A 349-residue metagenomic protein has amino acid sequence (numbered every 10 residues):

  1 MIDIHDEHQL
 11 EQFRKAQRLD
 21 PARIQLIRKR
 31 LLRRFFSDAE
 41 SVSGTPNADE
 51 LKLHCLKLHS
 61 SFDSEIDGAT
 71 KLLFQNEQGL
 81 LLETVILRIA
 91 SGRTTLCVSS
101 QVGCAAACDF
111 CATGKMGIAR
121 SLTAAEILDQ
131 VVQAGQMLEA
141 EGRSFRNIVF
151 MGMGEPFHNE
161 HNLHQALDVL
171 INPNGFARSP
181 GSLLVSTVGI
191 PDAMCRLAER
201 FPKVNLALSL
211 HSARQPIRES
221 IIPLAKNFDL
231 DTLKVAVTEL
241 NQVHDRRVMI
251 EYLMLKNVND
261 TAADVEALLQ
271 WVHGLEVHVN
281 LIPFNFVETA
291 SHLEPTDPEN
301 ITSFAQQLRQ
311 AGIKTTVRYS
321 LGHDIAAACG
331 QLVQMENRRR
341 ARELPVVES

Functional and structural regions predicted by a protein language model:
M1-L82, T238-R246, M254-S349: Auxiliary Fe-S-binding modules of radical SAM enzymes
Q9-L10, I127, L163, L233: Hydrophobic/aromatic residues in well-formed alpha-helices
S64, S99-S100, S186, S209: Short linear Ser/Thr-Pro motifs
G68, T94, S144-N147: Exposed loop/turn and edge beta-strand positions of beta-sandwich/beta-sheet ligand-binding modules
I86-L87, N162: Residue-level structural signal for beta-strand termini and adjacent loop
R88-D129: Canonical Radical SAM [4Fe-4S] cluster-binding loop centered on the CxxxCxxC motif and its immediate flanking residues
A125, D129-Q130, A134-A140: Ferredoxin-type iron-sulfur electron-transfer modules in oxidoreductases and energy-metabolism complexes
Q136-T315: Conserved AdoMet/S-adenosylmethionine-binding subsite of the radical SAM
